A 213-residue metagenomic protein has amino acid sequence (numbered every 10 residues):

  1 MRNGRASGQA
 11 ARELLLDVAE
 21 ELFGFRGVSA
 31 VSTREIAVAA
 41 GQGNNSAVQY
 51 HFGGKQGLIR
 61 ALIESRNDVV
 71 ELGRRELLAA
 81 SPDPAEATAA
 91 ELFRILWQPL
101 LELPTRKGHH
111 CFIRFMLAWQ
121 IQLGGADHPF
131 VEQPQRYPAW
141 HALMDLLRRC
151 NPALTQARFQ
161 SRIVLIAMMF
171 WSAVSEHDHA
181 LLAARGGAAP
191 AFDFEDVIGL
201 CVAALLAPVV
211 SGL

Functional and structural regions predicted by a protein language model:
M1-A10, L213: N-terminal intrinsically disordered/low-complexity leader segments
R12-D17, F52-R75, A79: An amphipathic alpha-helix adjacent to DNA-recognition modules
L22-F25, S29-G57, A61, S65: Helix-turn-helix
N44, Q56, G108, Q120-G125 (+3 more regions): Short alpha-helix boundary/capping elements
R75-H110: Hydrophobic alpha-helical connector segments
E91, H110-C111, G124-N151: Amphipathic alpha-helical packing segments from all-alpha helical-bundle domains
L96, L100, I113-Q120, I166-F170 (+1 more regions): Short alpha-helical scaffolding segments that buttress acidic/His motifs in well-ordered protein cores
Y137-L213: C-terminal peripheral helix-coil segments that are non-catalytic and often amphipathic
